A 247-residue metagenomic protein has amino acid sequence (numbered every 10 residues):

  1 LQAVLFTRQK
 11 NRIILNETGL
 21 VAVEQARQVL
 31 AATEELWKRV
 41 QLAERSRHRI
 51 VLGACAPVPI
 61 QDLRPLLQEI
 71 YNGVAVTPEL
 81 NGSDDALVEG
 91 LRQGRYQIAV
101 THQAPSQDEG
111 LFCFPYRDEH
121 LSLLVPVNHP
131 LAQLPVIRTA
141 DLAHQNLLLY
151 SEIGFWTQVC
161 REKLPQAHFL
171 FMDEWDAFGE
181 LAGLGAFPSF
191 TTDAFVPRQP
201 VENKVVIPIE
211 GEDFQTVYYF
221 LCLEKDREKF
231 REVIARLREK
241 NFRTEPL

Functional and structural regions predicted by a protein language model:
L1-L15: A short LG(V/I)-centered, amphipathic sequence patch enriched for acidic residue(s) preceding the LG motif
T7, A22-E44, R49-V51: Alpha-helical linker/hinge and terminal dimerization helices associated with HTH transcriptional regulators
T18, A22-Q25, D62, V159-C160 (+1 more regions): Short amphipathic alpha-helical coupling segments at ligand-binding clamshell hinges and other catalytic/signaling
S46-S106: Central regulatory/effector-binding core of bacterial HTH transcription factors
Q61-L63, A143-Q166, F230-R231: Secondary-structure junction motif
D84-L87, R92-R95, H102, E152-I207: Hydrophobic hinge/microswitch elements
D108-F114, D118-E119, D173, A177-E228 (+1 more regions): Beta-alpha-beta core module
C113-L121, V125-L147: Flexible hinge/capping segments at coil-to-helix
